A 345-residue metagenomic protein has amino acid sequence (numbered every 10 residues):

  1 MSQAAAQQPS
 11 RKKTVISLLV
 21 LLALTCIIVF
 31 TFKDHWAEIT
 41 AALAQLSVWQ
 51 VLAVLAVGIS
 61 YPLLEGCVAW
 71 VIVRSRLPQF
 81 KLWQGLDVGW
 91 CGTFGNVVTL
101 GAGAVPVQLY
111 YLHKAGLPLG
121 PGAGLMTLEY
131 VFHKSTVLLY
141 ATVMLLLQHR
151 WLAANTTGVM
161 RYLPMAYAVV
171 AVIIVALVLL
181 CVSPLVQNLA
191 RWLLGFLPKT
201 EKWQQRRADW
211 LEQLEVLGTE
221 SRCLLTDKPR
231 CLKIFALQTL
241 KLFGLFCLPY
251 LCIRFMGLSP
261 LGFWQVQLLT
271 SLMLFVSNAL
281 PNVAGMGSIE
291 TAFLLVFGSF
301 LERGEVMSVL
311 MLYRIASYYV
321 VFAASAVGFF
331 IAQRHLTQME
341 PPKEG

Functional and structural regions predicted by a protein language model:
M1-A41, G92-Q204, N282, M286-G345: Transmembrane helix-loop-helix hairpins in multi-pass inner-membrane proteins
S10-R11, S47-W49, P78-D87, L117-L119 (+3 more regions): Membrane-helix interface segments
K12-I16, Q45-A53, R222-A236: Membrane-interface helix starts
V29, T40, A69, V73-L77 (+5 more regions): Membrane-water interface at transmembrane helix exits
A37-Q45, Q213-T226: A short amphipathic helical element positioned immediately N-terminal to and/or at the very start of a transmembrane
V51-L55, L82, L86, A123 (+4 more regions): Hydrophobic alpha-helical transmembrane segments
L64-F94, C252-L269: Membrane-embedded helical hairpins/re-entrant loop segments and their flanking transmembrane helices within multi-pass
S221, L225-L272, L280: Transmembrane helical segments that form the transport core of multi-pass membrane transport proteins
